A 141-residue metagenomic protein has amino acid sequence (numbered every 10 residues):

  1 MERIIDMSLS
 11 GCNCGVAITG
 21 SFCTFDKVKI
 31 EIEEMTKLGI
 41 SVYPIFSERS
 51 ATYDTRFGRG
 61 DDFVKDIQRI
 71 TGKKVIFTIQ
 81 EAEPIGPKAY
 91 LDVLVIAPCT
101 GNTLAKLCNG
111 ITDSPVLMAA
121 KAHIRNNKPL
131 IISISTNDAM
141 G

Functional and structural regions predicted by a protein language model:
M1-G141: A cross-family phosphate/adenosyl-ligand binding-site feature
